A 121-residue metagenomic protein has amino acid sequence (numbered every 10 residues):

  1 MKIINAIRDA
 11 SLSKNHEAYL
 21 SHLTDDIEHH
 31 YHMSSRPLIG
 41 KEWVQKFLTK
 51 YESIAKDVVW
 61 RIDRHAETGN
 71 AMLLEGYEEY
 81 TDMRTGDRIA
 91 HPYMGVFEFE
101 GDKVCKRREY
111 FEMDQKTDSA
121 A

Functional and structural regions predicted by a protein language model:
M1-H22: Short acidic-aromatic low-complexity motifs
M1-K2, S119-A121: Basic/polar N-terminal segments that are highly enriched at the extreme N-terminus, encompassing both cleavable
I7, Y19-L20, I27, G40 (+4 more regions): Hydrophobic pocket/interface hotspot
H16-G69: A solvent-exposed, acidic/Ser-Thr-rich amphipathic alpha-helical stretch
V58-W60, E75, I89-M94: Short, surface-exposed coil-to-beta transition loops
G69-E78: A short hydrophobic beta-strand element
Y80-R88: Short, cysteine-centered beta-strand-loop-beta hairpins and adjacent loop/turn segments enriched in charged/polar
P92-A120: Short beta-strand edge/turn micro-motifs at domain boundaries
